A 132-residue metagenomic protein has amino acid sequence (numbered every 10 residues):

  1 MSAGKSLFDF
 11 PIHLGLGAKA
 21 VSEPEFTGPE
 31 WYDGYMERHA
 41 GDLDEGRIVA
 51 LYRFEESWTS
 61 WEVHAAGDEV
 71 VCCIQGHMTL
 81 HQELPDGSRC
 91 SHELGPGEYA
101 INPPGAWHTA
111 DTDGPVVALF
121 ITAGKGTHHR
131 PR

Functional and structural regions predicted by a protein language model:
M1-H13, T109-R132: Double-stranded beta-helix
M1-S60: A short, N-terminal "cap"/entry segment at the start of jelly-roll beta-barrel domains of the cupin/DSBH fold
G46, G67-V70, P115-V116: Short, surface-exposed beta-edge/turn micro-motifs
E55-V70, G87-S88: A short beta-loop-beta micro-motif enriched in histidine and acidic residues
T59-S60, G76-Q82, E98-Y99, G126: Short beta-strand segments in beta-sandwich/barrel cores
H64, E93, T112-G114: Short glycine/proline-enriched turns and hinge-like loops at secondary-structure junctions
A65-L80, L84, I121: Short, conserved beta-strand element in jelly-roll/cupin
L84-P104: Short acidic-glycine-tyrosine-enriched beta hairpin
